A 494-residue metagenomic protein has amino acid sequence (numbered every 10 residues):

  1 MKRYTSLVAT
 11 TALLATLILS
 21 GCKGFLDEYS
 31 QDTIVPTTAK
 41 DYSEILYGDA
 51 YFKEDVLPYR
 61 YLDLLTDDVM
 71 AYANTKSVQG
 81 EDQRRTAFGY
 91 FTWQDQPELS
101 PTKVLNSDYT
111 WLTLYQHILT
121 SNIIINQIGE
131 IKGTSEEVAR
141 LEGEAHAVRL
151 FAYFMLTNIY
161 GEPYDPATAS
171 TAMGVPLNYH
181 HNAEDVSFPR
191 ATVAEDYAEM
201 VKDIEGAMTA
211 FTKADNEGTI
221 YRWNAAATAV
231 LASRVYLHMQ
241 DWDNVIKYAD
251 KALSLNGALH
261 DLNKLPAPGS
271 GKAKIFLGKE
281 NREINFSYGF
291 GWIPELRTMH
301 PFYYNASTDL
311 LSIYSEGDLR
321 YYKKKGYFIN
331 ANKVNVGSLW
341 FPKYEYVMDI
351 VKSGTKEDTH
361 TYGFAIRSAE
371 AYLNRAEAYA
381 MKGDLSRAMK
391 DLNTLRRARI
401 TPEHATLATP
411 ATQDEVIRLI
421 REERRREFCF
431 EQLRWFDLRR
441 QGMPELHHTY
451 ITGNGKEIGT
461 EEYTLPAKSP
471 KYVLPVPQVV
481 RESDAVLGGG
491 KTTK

Functional and structural regions predicted by a protein language model:
C22-A71, Y314-S315, E403-H404, L446-K494: Membrane-proximal, proline-rich intrinsically disordered regions
D32-P36, T66-Y72, E162-T171, K213-T298 (+1 more regions): Short, surface-exposed recognition loops and adjoining beta-strand edges that mediate ligand/DNA contacts, enriched
A39, L46-Y61, A194, M239-Q240 (+5 more regions): Extended ligand-binding clefts on enzyme/binding-domain cores
R85-Y160, A191, M208-N216, D358-G363 (+2 more regions): Conserved, well-structured interaction surfaces
